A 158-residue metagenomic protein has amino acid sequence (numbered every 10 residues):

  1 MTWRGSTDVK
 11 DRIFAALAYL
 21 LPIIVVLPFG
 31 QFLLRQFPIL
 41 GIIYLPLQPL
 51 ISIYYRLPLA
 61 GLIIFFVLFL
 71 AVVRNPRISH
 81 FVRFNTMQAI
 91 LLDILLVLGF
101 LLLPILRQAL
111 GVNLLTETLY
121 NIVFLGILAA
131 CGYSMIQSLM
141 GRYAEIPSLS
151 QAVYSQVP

Functional and structural regions predicted by a protein language model:
M1-P158: Alpha-helical membrane insertion/targeting regions
